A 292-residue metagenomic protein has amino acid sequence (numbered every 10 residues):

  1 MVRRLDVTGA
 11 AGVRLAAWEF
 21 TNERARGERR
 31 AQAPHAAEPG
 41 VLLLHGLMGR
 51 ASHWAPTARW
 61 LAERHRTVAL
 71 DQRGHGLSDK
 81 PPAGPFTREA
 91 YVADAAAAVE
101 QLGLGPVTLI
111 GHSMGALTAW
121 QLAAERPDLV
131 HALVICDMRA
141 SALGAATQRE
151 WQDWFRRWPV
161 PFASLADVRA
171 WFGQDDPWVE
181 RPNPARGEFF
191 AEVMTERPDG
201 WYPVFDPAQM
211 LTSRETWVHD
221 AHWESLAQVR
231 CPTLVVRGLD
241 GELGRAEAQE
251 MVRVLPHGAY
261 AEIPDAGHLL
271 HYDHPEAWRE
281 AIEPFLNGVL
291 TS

Functional and structural regions predicted by a protein language model:
M1-V41, E63-H65, L104-G105, E283-S292: Alpha/beta-hydrolase fold catalytic core
A10-V13, W18-R24, A55-A62, V68-I110 (+1 more regions): Active-site loop/oxyanion-hole signature of alpha/beta-hydrolase fold enzymes
E38, G46-G49, S113: Active-site glycine-rich loops that stabilize anionic/oxyanionic intermediates across multiple enzyme folds
G46-A58: The serine-hydrolase catalytic nucleophile loop
G111, G115, A119: Gly/Ala-rich beta-loop-alpha elbow adjacent to hydrolase catalytic centers
W120-A124, H131-L165: Flexible "cap/lid" loop of the alpha/beta hydrolase fold
E196-R253: Conserved serine/cysteine hydrolase catalytic core
A266-P275, R279: Catalytic histidine-centered segment of alpha/beta-hydrolase-like enzymes
